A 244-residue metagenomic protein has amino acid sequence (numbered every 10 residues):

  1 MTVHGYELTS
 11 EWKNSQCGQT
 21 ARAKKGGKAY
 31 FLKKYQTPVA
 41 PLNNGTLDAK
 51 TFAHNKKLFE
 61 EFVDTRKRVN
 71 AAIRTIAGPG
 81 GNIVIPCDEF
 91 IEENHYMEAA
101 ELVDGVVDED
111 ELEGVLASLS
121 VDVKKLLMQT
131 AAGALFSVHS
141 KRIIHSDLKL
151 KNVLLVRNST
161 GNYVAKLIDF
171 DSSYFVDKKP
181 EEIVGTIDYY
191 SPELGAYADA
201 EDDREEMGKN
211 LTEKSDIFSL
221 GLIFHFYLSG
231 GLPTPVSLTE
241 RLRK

Functional and structural regions predicted by a protein language model:
M1-G26, Q36: ATP-binding glycine-rich phosphate-binding loop
Q19-R68: ATP-binding glycine-rich loop module of kinase domains
I85-Y96: Short beta-strand micro-motifs within the conserved protein kinase catalytic domain, predominantly in the N-lobe
L127-M128: Activation segment signature within eukaryotic-like protein kinase domains
H139-V156: Catalytic-loop of the protein kinase fold
K151-Y189: Activation segment/activation loop of eukaryotic-type protein kinase catalytic domains
D216: Conserved catalytic-loop aspartate of Hanks-type protein kinases
